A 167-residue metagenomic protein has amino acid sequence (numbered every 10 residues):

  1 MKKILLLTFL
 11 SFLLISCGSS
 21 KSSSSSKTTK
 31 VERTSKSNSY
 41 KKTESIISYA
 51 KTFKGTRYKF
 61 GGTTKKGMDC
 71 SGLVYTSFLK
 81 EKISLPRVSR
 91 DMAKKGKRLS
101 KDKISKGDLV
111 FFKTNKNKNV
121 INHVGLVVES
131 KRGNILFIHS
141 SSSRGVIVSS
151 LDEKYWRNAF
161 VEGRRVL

Functional and structural regions predicted by a protein language model:
K2-T8, K21: Sec-dependent signal peptide recognition, specifically the positively charged N-region followed immediately by
L13-S16: C-terminal motif of bacterial Sec signal peptides marking the signal peptidase cleavage site
G18-K27, R33-N38, V127-L167: Aromatic- and glycine-rich peptidoglycan recognition patches
T34-S37, R57-K106: Catalytic cysteine-centered active-site loop
T43-K51, S71-Y75, I104, F160: Extracytoplasmic/secreted envelope proteins and their assembly/folding machinery, especially bacterial periplasmic
I104, N117, K131-G133: Short strand-connecting beta-turns/loops that link adjacent beta-strands
N117-V124: Short, Lys/Arg- and Gly-enriched loop/turn segments at beta-strand edges
